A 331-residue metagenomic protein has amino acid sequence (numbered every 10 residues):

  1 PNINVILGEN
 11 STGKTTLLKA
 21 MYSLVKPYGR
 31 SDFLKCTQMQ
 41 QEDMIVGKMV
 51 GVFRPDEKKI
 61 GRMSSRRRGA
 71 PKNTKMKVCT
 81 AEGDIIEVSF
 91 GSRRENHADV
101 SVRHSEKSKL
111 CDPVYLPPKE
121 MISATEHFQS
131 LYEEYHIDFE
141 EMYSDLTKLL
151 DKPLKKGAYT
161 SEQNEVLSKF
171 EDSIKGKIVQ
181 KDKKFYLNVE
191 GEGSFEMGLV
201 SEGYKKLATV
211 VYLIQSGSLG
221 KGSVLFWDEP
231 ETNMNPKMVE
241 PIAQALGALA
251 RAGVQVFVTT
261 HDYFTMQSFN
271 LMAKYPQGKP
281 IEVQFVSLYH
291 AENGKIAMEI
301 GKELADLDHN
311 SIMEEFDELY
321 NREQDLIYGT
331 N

Functional and structural regions predicted by a protein language model:
N2-G51, S201-L213, A245, R251 (+2 more regions): Phosphate-binding glycine-rich loops of NTP-binding sites
N4, P113-V114, V256: Hydrophobic anchor at the start of a short beta-strand that flanks the dinucleotide cofactor-binding loop
V25-G222, G294-N331: Phosphate-coordinating catalytic segments in nucleotide- and nucleic-acid-processing enzymes
V224-F226: Walker B motif beta-strand of ABC-family P-loop ATPases
D228-P230: Walker B catalytic acidic pair
P241-N331: C-terminal lobe/lid and adjacent interdomain/linker elements of RecA-like ASCE P-loop ATPase modules
